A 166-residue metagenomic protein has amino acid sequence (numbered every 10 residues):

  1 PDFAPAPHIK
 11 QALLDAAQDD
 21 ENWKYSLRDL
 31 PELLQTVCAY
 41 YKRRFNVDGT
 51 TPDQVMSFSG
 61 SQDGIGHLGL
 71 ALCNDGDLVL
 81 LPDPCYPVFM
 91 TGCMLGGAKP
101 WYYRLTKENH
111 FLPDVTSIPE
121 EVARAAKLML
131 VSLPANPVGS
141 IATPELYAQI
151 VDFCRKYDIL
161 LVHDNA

Functional and structural regions predicted by a protein language model:
P1, Q62, L133-P137: Short glycine-rich anion-binding loops that position phosphate/pyrophosphate groups of nucleotides and phosphorylated
P1-G60, H67: N-terminal small-domain helix-loop-helix segment of the aminotransferase-like
L30, S61-Q62, Y86, F111: Conserved donor sugar-nucleotide recognition element shared by glycan-biosynthetic enzymes
H67, F89, I150: Aromatic/hydrophobic pocket-lining residues that form π-stacking "cages" and hydrophobic walls in ligand
A71-C93: Conserved PLP-anchoring active-site segment centered on the Schiff-base-forming lysine
L95-P100: A short helix-loop-beta submotif of the ANL/AMP-binding
W101, T106-A166: Active-site phosphate-binding strand-loop segment of PLP-dependent enzymes
